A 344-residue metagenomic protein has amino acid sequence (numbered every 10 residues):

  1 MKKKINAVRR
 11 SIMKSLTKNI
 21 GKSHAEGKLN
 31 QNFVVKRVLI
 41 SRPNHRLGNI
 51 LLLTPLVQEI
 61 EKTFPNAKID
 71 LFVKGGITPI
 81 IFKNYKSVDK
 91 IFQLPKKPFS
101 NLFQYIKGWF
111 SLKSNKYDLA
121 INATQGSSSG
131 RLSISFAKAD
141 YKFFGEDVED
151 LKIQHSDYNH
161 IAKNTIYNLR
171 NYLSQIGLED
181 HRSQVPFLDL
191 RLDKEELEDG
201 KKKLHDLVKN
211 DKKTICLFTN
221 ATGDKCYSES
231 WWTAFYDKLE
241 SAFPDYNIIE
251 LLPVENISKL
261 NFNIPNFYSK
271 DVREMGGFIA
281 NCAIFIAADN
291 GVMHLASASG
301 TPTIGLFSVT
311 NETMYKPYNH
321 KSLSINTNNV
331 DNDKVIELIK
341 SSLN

Functional and structural regions predicted by a protein language model:
K2-K3, F92-D189, D211-T214, F218 (+1 more regions): Conserved nucleotide-diphosphate donor binding/catalytic pocket of glycan-assembly enzymes
K4-G21, H155-K203, N319-N344: Leloir-type glycosyltransferase catalytic cores
S23-R46, L217: Nucleotide-activated donor-dependent transferases that construct or modify glycoconjugates
R37, S41-P43, F187, R191-I257 (+1 more regions): Active-site donor-nucleotide binding/catalytic segment of nucleotide-sugar enzymes
N49-F64, Y236: Histidine-anchored nucleotide/phosphate-binding helix
L71-L102, I325: Conserved nucleotide-sugar phosphate-binding/catalytic loop shared by glycosyltransferases and other
F144, N266, H294-N344: Nucleotide-sugar donor-binding patch of glycosyltransferase catalytic domains
Y227-I304, S308-V309: Donor-binding and catalytic core of enzymes assembling or modifying cell-surface/extracellular glycoconjugates
